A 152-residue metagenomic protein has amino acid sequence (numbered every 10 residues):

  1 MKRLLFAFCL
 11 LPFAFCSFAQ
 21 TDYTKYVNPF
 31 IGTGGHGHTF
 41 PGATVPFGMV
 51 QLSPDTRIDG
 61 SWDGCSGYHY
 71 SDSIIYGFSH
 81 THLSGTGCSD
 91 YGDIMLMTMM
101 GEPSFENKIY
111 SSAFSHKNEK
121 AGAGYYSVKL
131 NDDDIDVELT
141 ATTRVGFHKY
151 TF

Functional and structural regions predicted by a protein language model:
M1-Q20: Bacterial Sec-dependent N-terminal signal peptides
Q20-F152: Accessory carbohydrate-recognition regions in carbohydrate-active enzymes
